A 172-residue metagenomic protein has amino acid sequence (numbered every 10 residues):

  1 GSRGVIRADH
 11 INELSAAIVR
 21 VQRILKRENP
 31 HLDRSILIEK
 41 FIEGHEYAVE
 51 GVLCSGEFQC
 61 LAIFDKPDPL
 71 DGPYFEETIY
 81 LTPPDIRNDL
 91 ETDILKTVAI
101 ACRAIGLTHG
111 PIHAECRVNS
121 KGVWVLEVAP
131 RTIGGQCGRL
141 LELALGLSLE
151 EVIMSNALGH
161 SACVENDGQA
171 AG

Functional and structural regions predicted by a protein language model:
G4-K121: Internal nucleotide-binding/catalytic subdomain
Y47, G122, G134, G138: Active-site-proximal flexible loops/turns
G51, G122-T132: A short beta-strand motif that forms the metal-chelation/ATP-contact edge of phosphoryl-transfer active sites
D93-A114, A129-G172: Active-site "cap" helix and flanking loop/linker of ATP-utilizing ligase/carboxylase catalytic domains
